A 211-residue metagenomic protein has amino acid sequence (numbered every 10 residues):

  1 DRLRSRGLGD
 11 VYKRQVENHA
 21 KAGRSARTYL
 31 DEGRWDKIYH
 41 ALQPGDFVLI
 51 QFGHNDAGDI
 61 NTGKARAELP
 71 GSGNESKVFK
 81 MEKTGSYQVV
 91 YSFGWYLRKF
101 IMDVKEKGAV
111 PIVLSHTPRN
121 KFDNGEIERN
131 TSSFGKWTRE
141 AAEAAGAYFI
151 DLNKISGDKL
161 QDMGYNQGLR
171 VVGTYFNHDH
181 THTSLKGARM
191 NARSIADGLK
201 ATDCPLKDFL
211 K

Functional and structural regions predicted by a protein language model:
D1-Y12: Single conserved hydrophobic/aromatic residue that forms the stacking wall/gate of nucleotide- or nucleobase-binding
S5-R6, S25-A26, N55-A57: Catalytic nucleophile-elbow at a beta strand-turn-alpha helix junction centered on a G-D-S/GDSL motif, marking
G7, N18-K21, Q51, L185: Short glycine/serine/threonine-biased micro-segments
D10-Q15, P44: N-terminal hydrophobic targeting/anchoring segments and the immediately downstream early-domain regions of hydrolases
K13-S25: A short beta-strand-loop structural module common to alpha/beta enzyme folds
S25-K37: N-terminal post-signal-peptidase region of extra-cytosolic proteins
K37-H182, R189, R193-K211: Alpha-helical cap/lid subdomain in secreted, periplasmic, or secretory-pathway luminal O-acyl-processing enzymes
